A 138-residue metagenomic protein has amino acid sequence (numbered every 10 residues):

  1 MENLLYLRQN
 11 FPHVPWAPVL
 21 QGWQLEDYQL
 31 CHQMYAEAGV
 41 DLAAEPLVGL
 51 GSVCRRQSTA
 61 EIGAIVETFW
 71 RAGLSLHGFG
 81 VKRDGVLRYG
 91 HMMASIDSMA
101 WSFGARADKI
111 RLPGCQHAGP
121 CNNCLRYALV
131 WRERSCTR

Functional and structural regions predicted by a protein language model:
M1-A72: Conserved alpha/beta-domain cores
Q9, E37, A64-L76, R83-R138: Alpha/beta catalytic cores of nucleotide-metabolism and tRNA/nucleoside-modifying enzymes
L50-V53, F79-R83: Glycine-rich beta-strand-to-loop/alpha-helix junction loops that act as flexible
